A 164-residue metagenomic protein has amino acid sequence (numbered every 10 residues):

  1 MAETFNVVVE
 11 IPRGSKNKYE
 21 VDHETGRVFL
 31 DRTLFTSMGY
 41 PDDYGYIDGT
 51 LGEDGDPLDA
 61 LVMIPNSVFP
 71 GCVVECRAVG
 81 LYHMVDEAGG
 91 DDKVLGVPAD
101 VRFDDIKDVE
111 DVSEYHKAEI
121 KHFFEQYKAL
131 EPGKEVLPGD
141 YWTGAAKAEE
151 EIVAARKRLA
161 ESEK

Functional and structural regions predicted by a protein language model:
M1-K164: Hydrophobic N-terminal alpha-helices or hydrophobic patches in metabolic proteins across all domains of life
